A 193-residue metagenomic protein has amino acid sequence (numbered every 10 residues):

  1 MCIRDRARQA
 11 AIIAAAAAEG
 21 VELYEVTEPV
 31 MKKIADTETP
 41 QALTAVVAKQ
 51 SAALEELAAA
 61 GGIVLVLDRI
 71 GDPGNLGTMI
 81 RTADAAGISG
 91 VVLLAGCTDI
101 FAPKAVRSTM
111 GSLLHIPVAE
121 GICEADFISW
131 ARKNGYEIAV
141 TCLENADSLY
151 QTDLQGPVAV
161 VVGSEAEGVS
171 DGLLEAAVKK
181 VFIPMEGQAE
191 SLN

Functional and structural regions predicted by a protein language model:
R4-D36: N-terminal positively charged helical leader segments and presequences
V26-T27, D68, L94-A95, P117 (+2 more regions): Short beta->alpha connector loops at strand-helix junctions that form conserved, small/polar/Pro-enriched
D36-A59, C97: Acidic/glycine-rich phosphate/pyrophosphate-binding loops and surrounding catalytic core that coordinate Mg2+
A45, A85-A86, I100-L113, D171-N193: Structured adenosyl-cofactor binding patch, chiefly the S-adenosyl-L-methionine
E55-L57, F127-K133, L149-D153: Short amphipathic alpha-helix with an adjacent loop that forms part of the alpha/beta core around
G61-I100: Internal active-site segments that recognize and position negatively charged phosphoryl groups and nucleotide moieties
A86-K133, E137: Histidine/lysine/aspartate-rich catalytic loop segments that bind and position anionic ligands
A139-A189: Active-site/ligand-binding-proximal alpha/beta "capping" segment
